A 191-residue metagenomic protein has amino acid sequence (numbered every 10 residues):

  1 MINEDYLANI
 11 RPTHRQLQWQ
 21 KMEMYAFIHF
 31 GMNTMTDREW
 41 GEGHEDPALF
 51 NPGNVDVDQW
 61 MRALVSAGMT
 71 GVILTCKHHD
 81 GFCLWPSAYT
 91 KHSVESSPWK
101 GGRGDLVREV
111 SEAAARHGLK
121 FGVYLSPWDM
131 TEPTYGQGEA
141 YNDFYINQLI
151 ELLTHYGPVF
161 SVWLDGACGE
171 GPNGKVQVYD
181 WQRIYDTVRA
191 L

Functional and structural regions predicted by a protein language model:
M1-L191: Mature catalytic domains of secreted/periplasmic carbohydrate-active enzymes
